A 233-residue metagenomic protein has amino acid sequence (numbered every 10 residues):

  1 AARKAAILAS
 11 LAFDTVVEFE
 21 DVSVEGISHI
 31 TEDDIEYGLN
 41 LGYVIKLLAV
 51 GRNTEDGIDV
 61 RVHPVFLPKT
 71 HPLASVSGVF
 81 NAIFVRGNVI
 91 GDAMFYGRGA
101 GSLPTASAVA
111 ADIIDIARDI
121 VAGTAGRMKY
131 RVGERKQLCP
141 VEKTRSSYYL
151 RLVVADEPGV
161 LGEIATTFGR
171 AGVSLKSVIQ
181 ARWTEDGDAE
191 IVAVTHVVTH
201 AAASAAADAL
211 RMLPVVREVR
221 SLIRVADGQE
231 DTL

Functional and structural regions predicted by a protein language model:
A1-K4, E25, H29-D33, F80 (+5 more regions): Conserved active-site and cofactor/substrate-binding residues in soluble primary-metabolism enzymes
A1-S75, F80-A82: Substrate-binding/catalytic subdomain of NAD(P)-dependent oxidoreductase enzymes
I7-E18, N40-Y43, I90, I114-A122 (+2 more regions): Generic secondary-structure signature for well-ordered alpha-helical cores
K46-L47, R61, F84, M94-Y96 (+3 more regions): Structured core elements
L73-S77, V85, P140-E142, W183: Replace "in large, NTP-powered and nucleic-acid-processing enzymes" with "in large, NTP-powered factors and other
V79, G87, A93-F95, D115-I116: C-terminal transmembrane helices and immediately adjacent loops/tails of multi-pass membrane transport proteins
G91-A93, G97-L103: Glycine-rich phosphate/pyrophosphate-binding beta-alpha loops
A108, I113-L233: A conserved regulatory-domain signal marking ACT and ACT-like small-molecule sensing domains and adjacent regulatory
